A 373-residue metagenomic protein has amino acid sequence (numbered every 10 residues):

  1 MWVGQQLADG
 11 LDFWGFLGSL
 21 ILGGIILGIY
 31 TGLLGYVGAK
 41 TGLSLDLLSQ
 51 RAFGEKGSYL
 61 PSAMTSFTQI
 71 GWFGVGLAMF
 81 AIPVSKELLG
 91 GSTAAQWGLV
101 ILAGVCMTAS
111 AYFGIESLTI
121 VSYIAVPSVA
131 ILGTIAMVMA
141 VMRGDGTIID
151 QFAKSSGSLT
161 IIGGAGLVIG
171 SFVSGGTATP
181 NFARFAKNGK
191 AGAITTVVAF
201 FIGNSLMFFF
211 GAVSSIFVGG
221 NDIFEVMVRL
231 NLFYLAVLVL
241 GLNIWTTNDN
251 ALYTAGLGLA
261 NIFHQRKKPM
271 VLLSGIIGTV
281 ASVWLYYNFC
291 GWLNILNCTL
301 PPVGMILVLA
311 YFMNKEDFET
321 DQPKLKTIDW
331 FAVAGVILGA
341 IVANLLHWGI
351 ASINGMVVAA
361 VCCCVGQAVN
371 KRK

Functional and structural regions predicted by a protein language model:
M1, A140-R143, F152-S214, R229-D249 (+1 more regions): Hydrophobic, membrane-embedded alpha-helices of multi-pass small-molecule transporters
Q6, G10, G35-Y36, M79-G90 (+4 more regions): Membrane-water interface regions at transmembrane-helix termini and the short interhelical loops of multi-pass membrane
L20-A52, L60-T68, A368-K371: Juxtamembrane transmembrane-helix boundary signature
S58-G91, W245-N261, P302: Hydrophobic transmembrane alpha-helices that form the core helical bundles of multi-pass secondary transporters
S62-T65, L77, L89-F113, P127-M137 (+3 more regions): Transmembrane alpha-helical segments of multi-pass small-molecule transport proteins
A81, G98, L102-A103, M107-A140 (+3 more regions): Membrane-interface loop-to-helix entry segments
A111, P127-A153, G164, V168-F172 (+2 more regions): Hydrophobic alpha-helical segments and their helix-loop junctions in multi-pass secondary transporters
M305-K373: C-terminal membrane-solvent junction of multi-pass transporters and transport-like membrane proteins
